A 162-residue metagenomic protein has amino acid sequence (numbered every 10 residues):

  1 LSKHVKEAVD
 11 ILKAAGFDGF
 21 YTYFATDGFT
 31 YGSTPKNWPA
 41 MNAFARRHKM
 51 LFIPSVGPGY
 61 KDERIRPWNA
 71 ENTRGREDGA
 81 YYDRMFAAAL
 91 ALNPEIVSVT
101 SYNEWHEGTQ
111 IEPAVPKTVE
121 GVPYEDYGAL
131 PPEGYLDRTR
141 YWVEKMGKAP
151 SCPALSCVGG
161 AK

Functional and structural regions predicted by a protein language model:
L1-K162: Glycan-processing catalytic domains of CAZymes
